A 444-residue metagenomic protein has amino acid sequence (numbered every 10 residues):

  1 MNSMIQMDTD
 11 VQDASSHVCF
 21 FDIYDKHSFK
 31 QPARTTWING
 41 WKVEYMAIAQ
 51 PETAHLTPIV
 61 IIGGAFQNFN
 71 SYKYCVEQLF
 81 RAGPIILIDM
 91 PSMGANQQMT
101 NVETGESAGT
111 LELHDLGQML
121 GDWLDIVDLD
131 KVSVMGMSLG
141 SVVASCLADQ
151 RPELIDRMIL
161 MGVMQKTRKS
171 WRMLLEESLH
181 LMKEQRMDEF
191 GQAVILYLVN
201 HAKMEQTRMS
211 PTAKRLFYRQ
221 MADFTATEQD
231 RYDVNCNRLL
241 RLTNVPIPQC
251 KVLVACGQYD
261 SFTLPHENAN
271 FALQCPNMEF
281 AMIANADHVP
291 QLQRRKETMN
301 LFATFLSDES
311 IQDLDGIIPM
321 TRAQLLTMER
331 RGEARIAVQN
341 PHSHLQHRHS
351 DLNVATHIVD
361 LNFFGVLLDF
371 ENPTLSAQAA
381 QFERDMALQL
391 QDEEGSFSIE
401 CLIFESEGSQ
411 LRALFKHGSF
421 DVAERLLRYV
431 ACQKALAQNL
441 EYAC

Functional and structural regions predicted by a protein language model:
W41-V102: Conserved HGGG/HGGXW glycine-rich cap/lid loop of the alpha/beta-hydrolase fold
L87-M135: Active-site loop/oxyanion-hole signature of alpha/beta-hydrolase fold enzymes
D149, R157-Q185: Flexible "cap/lid" loop of the alpha/beta hydrolase fold
K169-W171, E189-N244: Conserved alpha/beta-hydrolase catalytic His-Asp/Glu region
P248, V254-C256: Short beta-strand/loop motif that positions the catalytic acidic residue of the alpha/beta-hydrolase fold
E279, E297, L301-L361, F370-E371 (+1 more regions): N-terminal helix initiation/capping motif
N340-A377, Q381-Q389, E405-R412: Short strand-loop-strand
Q410-C444: C-terminal output/interaction extensions
